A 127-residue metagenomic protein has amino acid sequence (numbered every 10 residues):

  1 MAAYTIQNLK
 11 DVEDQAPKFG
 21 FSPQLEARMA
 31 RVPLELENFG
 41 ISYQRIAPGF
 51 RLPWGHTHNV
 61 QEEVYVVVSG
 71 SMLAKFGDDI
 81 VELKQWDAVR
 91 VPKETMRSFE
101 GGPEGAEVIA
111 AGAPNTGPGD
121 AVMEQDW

Functional and structural regions predicted by a protein language model:
M1-N38, P48, D120-W127: A short, N-terminal "cap"/entry segment at the start of jelly-roll beta-barrel domains of the cupin/DSBH fold
Y4, S98-W127: Double-stranded beta-helix
A27-M29, S42-H58: Conserved short histidine dyad/triad with adjacent acidic residue
E37-F39, A47-L52, S71, I80 (+1 more regions): Short, charged/polar surface micro-motifs in flexible loops or helix N-caps
W54, A74-K75, V91, R97-G102: Short beta-strand His + acidic residue motifs that chelate non-heme Fe in jelly-roll/DSBH and cupin folds
V60, D79, T95, E104-G105: A generic "binding-loop/recognition-motif" signal
V60-M72: Glycine- and acidic-residue-biased ligand/ion/polar-headgroup-sensing regions
D78-K93: Short acidic-glycine-tyrosine-enriched beta hairpin
